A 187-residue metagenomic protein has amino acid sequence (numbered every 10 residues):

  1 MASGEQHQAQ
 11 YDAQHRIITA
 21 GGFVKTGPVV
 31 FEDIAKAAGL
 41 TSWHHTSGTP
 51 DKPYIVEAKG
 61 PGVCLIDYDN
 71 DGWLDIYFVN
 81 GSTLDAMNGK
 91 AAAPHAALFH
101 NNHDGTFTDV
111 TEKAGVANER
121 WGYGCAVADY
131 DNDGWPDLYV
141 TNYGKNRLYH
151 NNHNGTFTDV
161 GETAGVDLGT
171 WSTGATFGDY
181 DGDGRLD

Functional and structural regions predicted by a protein language model:
M1-D187: Acidic, glycine/proline-rich Ca2+-coordinating loop motifs
